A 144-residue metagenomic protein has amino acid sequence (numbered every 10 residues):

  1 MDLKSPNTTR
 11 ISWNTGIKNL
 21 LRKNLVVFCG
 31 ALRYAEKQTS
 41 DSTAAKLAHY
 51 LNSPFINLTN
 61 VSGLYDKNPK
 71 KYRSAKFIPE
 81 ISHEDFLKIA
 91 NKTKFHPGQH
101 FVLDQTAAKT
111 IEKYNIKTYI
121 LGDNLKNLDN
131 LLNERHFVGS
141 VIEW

Functional and structural regions predicted by a protein language model:
M1-W144: C-terminal catalytic "cap/lid" subdomain
